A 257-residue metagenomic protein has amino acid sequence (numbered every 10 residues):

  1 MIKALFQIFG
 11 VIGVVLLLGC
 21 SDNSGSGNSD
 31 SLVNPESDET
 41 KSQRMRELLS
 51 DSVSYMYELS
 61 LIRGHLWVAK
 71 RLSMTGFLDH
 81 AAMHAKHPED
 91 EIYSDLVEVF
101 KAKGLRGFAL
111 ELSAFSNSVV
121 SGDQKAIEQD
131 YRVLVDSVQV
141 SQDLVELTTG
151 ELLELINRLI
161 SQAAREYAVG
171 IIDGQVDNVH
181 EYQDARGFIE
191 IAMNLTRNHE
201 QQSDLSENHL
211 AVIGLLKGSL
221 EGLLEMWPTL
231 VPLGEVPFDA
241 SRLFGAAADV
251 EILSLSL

Functional and structural regions predicted by a protein language model:
M1-F9: Bacterial N-terminal signal peptides that target proteins for export
G10-V14: Hydrophobic helical h-region of N-terminal Sec-dependent signal peptides in bacterial secretory/periplasmic proteins
L16-G19: C-terminal motif of bacterial Sec signal peptides marking the signal peptidase cleavage site
S24-L257: Mature extracytoplasmic or organellar-lumen-exposed domains after removal of signal/transit peptides
